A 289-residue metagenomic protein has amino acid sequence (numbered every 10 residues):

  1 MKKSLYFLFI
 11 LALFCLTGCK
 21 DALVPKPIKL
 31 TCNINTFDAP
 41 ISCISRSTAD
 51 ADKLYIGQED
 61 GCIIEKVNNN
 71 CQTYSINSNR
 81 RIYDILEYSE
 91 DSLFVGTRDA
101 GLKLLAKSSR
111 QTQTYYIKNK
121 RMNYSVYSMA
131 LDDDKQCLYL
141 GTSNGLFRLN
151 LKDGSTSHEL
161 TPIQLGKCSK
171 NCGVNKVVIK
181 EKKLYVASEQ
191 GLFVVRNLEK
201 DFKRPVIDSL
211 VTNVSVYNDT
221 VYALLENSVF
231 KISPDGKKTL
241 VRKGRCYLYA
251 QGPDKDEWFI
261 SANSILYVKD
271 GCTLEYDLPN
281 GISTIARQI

Functional and structural regions predicted by a protein language model:
K2-I10: Sec-dependent signal peptide recognition, specifically the positively charged N-region followed immediately by
C15-G18: C-terminal motif of bacterial Sec signal peptides marking the signal peptidase cleavage site
K20-A22: Bacterial signal peptide processing site
P25-A49, T73-E90, T114-D133, H158-K180 (+4 more regions): Short coil-to-beta transitions that initiate beta-strands within beta-rich domains
K53-I56, S92-V95, C137-L140, K183-V186 (+2 more regions): Conserved beta-propeller blade signature
G57-C71: Beta-propeller domains
E59-I63, R98-L102, N144-F147, E189-F193 (+2 more regions): Loop/turn residues immediately N-terminal
K66-N70, A106-R110, N150-S155, R196-K200 (+2 more regions): Short loop/turn segments that connect beta-strands within beta-propeller blades
